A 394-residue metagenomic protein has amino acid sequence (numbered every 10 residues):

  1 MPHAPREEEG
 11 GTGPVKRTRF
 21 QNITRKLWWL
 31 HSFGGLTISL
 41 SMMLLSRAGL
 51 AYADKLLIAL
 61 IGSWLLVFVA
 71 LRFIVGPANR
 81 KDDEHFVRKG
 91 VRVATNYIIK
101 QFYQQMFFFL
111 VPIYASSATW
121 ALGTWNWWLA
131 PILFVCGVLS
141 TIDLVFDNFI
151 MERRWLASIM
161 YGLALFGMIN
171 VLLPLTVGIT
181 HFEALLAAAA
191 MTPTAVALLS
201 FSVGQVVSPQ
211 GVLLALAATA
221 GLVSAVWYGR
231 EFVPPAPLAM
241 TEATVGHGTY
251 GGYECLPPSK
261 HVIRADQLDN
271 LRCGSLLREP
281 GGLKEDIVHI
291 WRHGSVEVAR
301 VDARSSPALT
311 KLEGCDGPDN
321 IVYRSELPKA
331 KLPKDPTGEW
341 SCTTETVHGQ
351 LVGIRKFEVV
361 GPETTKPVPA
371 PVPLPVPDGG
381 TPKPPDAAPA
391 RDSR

Functional and structural regions predicted by a protein language model:
M1-V145: Membrane-anchoring hydrophobic segments
R154-V203: Membrane-embedded alpha-helical segments of integral membrane proteins
Q205-P235: Internal/C-terminal transmembrane anchor helices
A225-D266, V359-R394: Short, compositionally biased P/S/T/A/G/V-rich stretches that sit at domain boundaries
R272-E279: Short edge beta-strand/loop segments characteristic of extracellular beta-sandwich folds
I287, T337-V347: Short, aromatic- and glycine-rich surface loops/edge beta-strands on solvent-exposed regions
L312-K329: Aromatic sugar-binding surface patches on proteins that engage polysaccharides or sugar-phosphate polymers
E345-R355: Short acidic/polar inter-strand loop motif in beta-rich domains
